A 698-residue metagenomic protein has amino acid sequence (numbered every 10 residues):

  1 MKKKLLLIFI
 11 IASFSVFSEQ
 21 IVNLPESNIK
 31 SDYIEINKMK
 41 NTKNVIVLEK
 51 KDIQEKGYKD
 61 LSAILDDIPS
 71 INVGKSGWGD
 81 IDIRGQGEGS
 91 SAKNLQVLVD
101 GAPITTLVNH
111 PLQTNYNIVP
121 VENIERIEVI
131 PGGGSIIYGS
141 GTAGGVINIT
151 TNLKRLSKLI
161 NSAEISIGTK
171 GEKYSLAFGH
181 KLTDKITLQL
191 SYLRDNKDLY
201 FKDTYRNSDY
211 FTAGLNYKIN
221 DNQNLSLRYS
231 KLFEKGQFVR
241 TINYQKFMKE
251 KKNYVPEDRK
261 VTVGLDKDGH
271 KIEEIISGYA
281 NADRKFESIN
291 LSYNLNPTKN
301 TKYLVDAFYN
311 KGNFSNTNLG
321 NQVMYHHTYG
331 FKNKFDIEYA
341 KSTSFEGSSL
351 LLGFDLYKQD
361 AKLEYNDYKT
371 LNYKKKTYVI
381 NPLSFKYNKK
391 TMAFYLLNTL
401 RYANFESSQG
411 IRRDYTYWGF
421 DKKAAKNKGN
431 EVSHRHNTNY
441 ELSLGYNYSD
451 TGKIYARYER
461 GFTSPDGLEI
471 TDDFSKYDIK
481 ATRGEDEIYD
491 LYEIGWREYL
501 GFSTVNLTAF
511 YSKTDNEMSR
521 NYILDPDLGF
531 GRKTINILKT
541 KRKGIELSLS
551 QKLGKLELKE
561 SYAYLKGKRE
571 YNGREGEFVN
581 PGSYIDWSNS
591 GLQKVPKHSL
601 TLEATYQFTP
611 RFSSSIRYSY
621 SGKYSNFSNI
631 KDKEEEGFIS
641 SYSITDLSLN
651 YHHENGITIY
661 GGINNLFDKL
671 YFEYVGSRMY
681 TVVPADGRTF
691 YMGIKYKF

Functional and structural regions predicted by a protein language model:
S62-P103: Extracytoplasmic beta-strand/coil segments of soluble accessory domains associated with Gram-negative outer-membrane
P103-P131: Short acidic/polar hinge/loop motifs at secondary-structure boundaries that mediate gating or recognition
S166-N196, F201-R240, N281-T298, F335-I337 (+3 more regions): Transmembrane beta-barrel wall of Gram-negative outer-membrane proteins
G179, G445, A456, Y492-I494 (+2 more regions): Conserved C-terminal beta-signal and adjacent last beta-strands/turns of outer-membrane beta-barrel proteins
K197, N224-N290, G312-H326: Flexible loop and strand-edge segments within Gram-negative outer membrane beta-barrel domains
D258-S288, S292-Y293, P382-K390, S433-R435 (+9 more regions): Outer-membrane beta-barrel signature, preferentially recognizing the C-terminal barrel domain of Gram-negative
K358-K374, Y415-K422, G445-E493, T504-V505 (+4 more regions): Surface-exposed extracellular loop regions of Gram-negative outer-membrane beta-barrel proteins, predominantly
R401-F405, T416, F510-T514, K533-I630 (+3 more regions): Gram-negative outer-membrane beta-barrel transporters
